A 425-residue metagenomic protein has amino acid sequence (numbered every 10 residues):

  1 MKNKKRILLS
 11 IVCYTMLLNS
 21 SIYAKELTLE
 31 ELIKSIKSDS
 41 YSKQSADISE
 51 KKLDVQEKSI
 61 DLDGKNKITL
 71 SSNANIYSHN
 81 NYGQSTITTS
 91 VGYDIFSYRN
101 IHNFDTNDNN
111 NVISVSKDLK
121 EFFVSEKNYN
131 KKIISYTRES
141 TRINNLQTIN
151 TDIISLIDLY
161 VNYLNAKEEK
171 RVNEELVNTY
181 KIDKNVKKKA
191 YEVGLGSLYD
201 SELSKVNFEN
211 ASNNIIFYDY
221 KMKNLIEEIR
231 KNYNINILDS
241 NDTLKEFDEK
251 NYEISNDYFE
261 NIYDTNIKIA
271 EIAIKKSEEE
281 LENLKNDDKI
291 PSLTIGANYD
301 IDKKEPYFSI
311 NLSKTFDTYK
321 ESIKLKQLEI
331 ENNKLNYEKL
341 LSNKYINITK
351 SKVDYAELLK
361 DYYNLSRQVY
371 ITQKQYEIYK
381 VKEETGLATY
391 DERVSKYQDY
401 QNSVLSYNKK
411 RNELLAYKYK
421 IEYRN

Functional and structural regions predicted by a protein language model:
M1-E26, R142: Classical Sec-dependent N-terminal signal peptides that target proteins to the secretory pathway
K2-R6, K127, R142-Y263, S351 (+7 more regions): Periplasmic alpha-helical coiled-coil/stalk elements that build and connect Gram-negative outer-membrane
I22-H79, K127-Y129, S135, I154 (+6 more regions): Bacterial Sec-pathway N-terminal export signals of envelope proteins
K25, I134, L176-Y180, Y319 (+1 more regions): Generic alpha-helical segment signature
K34-F122, E260-L325, I346, Y423: A small-residue-enriched
K43-I60, T148-E175, I182, Y218 (+4 more regions): Amphipathic alpha-helical coiled-coil segments
S45-I48, D61, F96-D108, L119-L146 (+3 more regions): Sec/SRP-type N-terminal targeting helices
